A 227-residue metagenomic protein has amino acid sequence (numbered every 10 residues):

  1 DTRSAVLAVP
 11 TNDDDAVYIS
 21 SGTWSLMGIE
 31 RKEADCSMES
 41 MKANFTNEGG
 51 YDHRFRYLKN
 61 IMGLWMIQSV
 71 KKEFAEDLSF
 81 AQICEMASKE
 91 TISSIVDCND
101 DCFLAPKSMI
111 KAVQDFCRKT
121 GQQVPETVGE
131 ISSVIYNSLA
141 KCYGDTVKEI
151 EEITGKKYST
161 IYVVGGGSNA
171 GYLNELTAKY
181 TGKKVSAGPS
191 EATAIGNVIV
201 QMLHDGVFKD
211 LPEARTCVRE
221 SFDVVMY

Functional and structural regions predicted by a protein language model:
T2-T160, N169-T193, I199-M226: Active-site core segments that coordinate phosphate-bearing ligands/cofactors across diverse enzyme families
